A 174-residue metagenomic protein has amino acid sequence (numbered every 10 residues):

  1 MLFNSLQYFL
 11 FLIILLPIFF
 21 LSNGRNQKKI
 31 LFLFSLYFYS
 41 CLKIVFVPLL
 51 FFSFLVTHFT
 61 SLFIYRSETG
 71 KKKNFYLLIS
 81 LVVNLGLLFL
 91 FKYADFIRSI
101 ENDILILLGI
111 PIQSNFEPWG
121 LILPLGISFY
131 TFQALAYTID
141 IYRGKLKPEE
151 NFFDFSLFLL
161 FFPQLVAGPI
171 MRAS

Functional and structural regions predicted by a protein language model:
M1-S174: Membrane-embedded transmembrane alpha-helical bundles that form the catalytic cores of multi-pass lipid-modifying
